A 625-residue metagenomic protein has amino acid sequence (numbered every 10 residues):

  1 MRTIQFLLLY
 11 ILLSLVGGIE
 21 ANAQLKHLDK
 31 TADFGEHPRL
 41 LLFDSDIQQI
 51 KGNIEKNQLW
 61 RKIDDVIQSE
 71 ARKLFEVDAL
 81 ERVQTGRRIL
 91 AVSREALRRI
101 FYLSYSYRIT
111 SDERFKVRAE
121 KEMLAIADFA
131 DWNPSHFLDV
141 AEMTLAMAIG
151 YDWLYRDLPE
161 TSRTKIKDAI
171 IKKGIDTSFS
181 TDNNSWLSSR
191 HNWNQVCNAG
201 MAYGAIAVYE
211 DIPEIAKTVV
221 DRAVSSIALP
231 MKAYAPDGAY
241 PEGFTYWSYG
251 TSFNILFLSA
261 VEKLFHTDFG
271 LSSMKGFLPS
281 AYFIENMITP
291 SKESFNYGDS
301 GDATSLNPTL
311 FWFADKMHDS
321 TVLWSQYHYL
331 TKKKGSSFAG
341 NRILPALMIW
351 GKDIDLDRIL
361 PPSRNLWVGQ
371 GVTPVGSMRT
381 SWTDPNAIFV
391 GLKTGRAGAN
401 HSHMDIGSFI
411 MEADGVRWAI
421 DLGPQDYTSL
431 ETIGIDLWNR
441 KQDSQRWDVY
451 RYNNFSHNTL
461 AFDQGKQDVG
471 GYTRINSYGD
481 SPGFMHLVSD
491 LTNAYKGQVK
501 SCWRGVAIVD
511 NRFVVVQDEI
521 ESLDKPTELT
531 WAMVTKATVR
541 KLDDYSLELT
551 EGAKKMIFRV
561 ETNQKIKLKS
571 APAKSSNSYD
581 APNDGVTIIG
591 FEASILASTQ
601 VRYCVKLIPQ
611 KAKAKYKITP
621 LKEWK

Functional and structural regions predicted by a protein language model:
M1-Q5, N254: Positively charged n-region of N-terminal signal peptides that target proteins for export
L7-G17: Bacterial N-terminal signal peptides
A21-A23: Boundary at the C-terminal end of the N-terminal hydrophobic targeting segment
L28, A32-F34, P38, T380-N454: Terminal accessory carbohydrate-recognition/targeting modules of carbohydrate-active enzymes
R39-K56, W60-E293, S300-G301, W503: Aromatic-lined, polymer-binding surfaces characteristic of secreted/periplasmic polysaccharide-degrading enzymes
D139, W193, Y246, N400-I406 (+1 more regions): Histidine-centered active-site/metal-ligand motif
S185, V208, Y249-W418, D480-F484 (+4 more regions): Carbohydrate-active enzyme catalytic cores, enriched for enzymes that act on polyanionic acidic polysaccharides
H328-K334, L430-K625: CBM-like, beta-strand-rich accessory domains located in the C-terminal region of large, secreted polysaccharide-active
